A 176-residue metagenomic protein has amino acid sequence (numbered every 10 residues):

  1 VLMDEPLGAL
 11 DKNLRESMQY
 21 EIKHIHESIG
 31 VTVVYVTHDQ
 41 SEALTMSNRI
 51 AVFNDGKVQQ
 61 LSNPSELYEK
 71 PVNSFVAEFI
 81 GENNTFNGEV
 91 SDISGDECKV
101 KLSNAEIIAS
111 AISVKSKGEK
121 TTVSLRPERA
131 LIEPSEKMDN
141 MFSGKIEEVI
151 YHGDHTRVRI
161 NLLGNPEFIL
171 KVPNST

Functional and structural regions predicted by a protein language model:
V1-F75: ABC ATPase nucleotide-binding domains
V31-V34, T85, H155: Secondary-structure boundary/capping residues
N63-E97: ABC transporter nucleotide-binding domain
N83, D92-T176: Non-catalytic connector elements of ABC transporters
